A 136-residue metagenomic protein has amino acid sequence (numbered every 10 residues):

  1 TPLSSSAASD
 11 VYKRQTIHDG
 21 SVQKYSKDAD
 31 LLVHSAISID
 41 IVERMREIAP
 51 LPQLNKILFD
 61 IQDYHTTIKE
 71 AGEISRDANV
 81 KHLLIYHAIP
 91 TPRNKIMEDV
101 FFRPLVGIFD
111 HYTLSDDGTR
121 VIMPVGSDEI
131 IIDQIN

Functional and structural regions predicted by a protein language model:
T1-A8, Y12: Single conserved hydrophobic/aromatic residue that forms the stacking wall/gate of nucleotide- or nucleobase-binding
A7, I17-T119: Cap/insert and terminal regions of metallo-dependent hydrolase folds
L114-N136: Binuclear metal-dependent phosphoesterase catalytic core
